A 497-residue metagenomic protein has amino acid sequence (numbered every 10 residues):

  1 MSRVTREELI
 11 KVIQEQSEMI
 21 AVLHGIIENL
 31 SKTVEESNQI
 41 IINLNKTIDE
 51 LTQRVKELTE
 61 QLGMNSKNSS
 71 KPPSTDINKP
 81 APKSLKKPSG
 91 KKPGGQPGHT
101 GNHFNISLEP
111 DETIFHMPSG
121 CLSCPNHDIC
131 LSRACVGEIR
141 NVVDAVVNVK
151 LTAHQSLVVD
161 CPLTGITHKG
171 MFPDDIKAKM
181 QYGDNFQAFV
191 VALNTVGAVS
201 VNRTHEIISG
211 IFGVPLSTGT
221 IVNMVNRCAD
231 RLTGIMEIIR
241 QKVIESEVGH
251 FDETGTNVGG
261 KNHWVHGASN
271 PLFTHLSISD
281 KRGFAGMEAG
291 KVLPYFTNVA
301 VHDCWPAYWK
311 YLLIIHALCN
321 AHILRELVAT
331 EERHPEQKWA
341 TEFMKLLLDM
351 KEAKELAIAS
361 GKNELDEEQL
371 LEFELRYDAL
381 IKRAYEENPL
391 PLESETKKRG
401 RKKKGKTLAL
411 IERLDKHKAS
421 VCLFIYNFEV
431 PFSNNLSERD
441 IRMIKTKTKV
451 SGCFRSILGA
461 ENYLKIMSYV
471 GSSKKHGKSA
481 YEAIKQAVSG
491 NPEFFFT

Functional and structural regions predicted by a protein language model:
M1-M180, V222, F251: Short, flexible loop/hinge motifs at secondary-structure junctions
S2, E28, V158-D160, I166-T497: Catalytic center-proximal scaffold of phosphoryl-transfer enzymes
